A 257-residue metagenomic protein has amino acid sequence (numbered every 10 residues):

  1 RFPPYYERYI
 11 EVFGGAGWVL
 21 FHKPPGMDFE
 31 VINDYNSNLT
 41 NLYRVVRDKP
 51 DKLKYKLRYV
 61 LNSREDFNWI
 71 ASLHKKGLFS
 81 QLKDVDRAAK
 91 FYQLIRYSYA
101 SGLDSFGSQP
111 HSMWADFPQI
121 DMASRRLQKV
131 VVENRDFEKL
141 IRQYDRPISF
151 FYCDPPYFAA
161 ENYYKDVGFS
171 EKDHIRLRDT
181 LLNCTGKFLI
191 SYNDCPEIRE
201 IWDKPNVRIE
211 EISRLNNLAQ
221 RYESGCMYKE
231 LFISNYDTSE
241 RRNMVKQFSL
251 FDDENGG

Functional and structural regions predicted by a protein language model:
R1-Y6, G17: S-adenosyl-L-methionine
F2-P4, R47-Y164, D179, C195: SAM-dependent nucleic-acid methyltransferase catalytic core
Y5-Y9, D28-F29, L127-V131, L182-F188: Short active-site oxyanion
Y9-K23, I32-N36, Y43, Y92-Y99 (+4 more regions): Conserved proline-anchored active-site loop of SAM-dependent methyltransferases that bridges a beta-strand
G14-W18, P118-Q119, N193-P196, D237: Short, polar loop motifs at secondary-structure junctions
H22-G26, A123-S124, R142-R146, I198-P205: Short loop/helix-cap segments at secondary-structure boundaries that form the rim of catalytic
E30-I32, V132, I209-E211: Conserved beta-strand scaffold positions in the cores of enzyme catalytic domains, especially in NTP/NDP-utilizing
S170-G257: Long, positively charged, glycine-interspersed low-complexity recognition regions
